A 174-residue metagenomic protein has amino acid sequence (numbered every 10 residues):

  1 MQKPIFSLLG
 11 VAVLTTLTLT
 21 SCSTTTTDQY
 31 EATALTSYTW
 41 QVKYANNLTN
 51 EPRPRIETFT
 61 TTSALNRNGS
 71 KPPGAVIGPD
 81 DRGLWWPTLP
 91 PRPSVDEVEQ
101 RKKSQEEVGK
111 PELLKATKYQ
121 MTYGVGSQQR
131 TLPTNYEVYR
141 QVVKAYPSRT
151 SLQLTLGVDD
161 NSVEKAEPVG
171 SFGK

Functional and structural regions predicted by a protein language model:
M1-L9: Bacterial N-terminal signal peptides that target proteins for export
T18-S21: C-terminal motif of bacterial Sec signal peptides marking the signal peptidase cleavage site
S23-T25: Bacterial signal peptide processing site
D28, A34-Q120: Charged, low-complexity helical/coil segments in non-catalytic cytosolic or luminal regions
R101-V108, T131-V142: N-terminal post-signal-peptidase region of extra-cytosolic proteins
T117-P133: Short, basic/aromatic beta-hairpin or loop at an interaction surface
V138-L154: Short nucleic-acid-contacting surface segments enriched for D/E, G, S/T with interspersed K/R
G157-K174: OB-fold/S1-family single-stranded nucleic acid-binding modules
